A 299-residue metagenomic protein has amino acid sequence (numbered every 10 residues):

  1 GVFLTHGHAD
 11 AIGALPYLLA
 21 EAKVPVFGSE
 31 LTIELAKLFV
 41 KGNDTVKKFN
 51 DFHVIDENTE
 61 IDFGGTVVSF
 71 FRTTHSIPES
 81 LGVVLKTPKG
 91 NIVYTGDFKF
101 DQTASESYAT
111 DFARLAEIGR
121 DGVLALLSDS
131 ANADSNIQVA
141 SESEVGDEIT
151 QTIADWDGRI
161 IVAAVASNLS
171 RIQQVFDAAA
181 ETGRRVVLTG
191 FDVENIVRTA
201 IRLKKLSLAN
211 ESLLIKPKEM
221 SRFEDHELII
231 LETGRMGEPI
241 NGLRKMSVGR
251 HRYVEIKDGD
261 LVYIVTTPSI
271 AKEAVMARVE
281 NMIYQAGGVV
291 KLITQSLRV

Functional and structural regions predicted by a protein language model:
G1-F3, H8-R222, E238-E255, A271-R278: His/Asp/Glu-rich metal-coordinating catalytic cores of metallo-dependent phosphodiesterases/hydrolases acting on
G42-N43, N281-V289: Short helix-loop-beta junction
S69, L231, Y263: Residues in well-ordered beta-strands of folded domains
L124, L228, D260: Conserved acidic residues
E227-M236: Conserved two-lobed SF2 helicase motor
G234-R235, I264-I270: Aromatic- and Gly/Pro-rich donor/ligand-binding loops that form nucleotide- or phosphate-bearing donor binding pockets
D258-D260, G288-V289: Short acidic (Asp/Glu) and glycine-rich catalytic loops that position anionic groups and cofactors
A286-V299: Generic long, charged, amphipathic alpha-helical segments
